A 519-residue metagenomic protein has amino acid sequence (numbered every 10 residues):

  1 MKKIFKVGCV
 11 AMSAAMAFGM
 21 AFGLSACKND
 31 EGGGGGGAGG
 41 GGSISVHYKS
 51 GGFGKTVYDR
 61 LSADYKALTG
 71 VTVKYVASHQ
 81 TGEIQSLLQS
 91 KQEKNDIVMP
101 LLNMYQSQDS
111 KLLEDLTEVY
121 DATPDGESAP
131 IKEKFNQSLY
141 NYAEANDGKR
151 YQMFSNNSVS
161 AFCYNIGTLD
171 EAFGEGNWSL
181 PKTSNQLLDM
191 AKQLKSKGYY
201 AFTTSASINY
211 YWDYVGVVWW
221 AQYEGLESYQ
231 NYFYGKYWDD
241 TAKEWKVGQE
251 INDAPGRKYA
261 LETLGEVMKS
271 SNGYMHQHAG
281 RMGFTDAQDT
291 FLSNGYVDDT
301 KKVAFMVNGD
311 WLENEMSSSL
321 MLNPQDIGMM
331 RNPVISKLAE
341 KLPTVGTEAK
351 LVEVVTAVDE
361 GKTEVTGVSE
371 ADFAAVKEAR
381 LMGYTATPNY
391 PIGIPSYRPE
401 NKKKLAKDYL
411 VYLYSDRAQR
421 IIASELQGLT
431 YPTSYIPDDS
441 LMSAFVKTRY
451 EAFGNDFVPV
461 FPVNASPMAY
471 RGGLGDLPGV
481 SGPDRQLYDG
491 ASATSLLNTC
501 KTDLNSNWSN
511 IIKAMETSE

Functional and structural regions predicted by a protein language model:
M1-I44, S509-E519: Short, low-complexity disordered leader/linker segments with a strong preference for bacterial N-terminal type II
G40-G51, V71-V76, I97, Y151: Short, well-ordered beta-strand elements
A63-F135, D170-G176, A304, M321: Extracytoplasmic "Venus flytrap"/periplasmic binding protein-like
L102-A161, L188, A349-F373, K377: Hinge/lid segment of periplasmic solute-binding proteins
Y142-S155, S160, Q186-K246: Extracytoplasmic/periplasmic solute-binding protein
G148, K301, L320-G428: Extracytoplasmic/periplasmic substrate-recognition and gating elements
D189-L194, N231-D286, I327-L338, P343-V358: Glycine-centered hinge/linker elements that transmit conformational signals in sensory and ligand-binding systems
Q419-E519: Conserved C-terminal helix/tail region of periplasmic/extracytoplasmic solute-binding proteins
